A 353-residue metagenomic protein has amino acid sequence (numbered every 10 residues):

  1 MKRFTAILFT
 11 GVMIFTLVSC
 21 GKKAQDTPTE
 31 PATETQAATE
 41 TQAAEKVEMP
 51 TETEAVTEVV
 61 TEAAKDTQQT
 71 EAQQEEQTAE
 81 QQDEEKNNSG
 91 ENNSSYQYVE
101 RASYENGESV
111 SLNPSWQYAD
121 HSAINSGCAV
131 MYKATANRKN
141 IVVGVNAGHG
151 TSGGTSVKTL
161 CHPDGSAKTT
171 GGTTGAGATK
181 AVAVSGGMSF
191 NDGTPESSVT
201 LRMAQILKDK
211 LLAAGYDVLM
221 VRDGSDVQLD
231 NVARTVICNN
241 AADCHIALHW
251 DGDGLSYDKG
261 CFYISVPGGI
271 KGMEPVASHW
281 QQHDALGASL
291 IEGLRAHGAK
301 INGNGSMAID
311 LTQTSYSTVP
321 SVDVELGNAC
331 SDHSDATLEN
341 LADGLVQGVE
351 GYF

Functional and structural regions predicted by a protein language model:
M1-L8: Bacterial N-terminal signal peptides that target proteins for export
F4, I14-F15, G21-A38, Q42-F353: Catalytic-site microenvironment of enzymes that process N-acetyl-hexosamine-containing cell-wall polysaccharides
